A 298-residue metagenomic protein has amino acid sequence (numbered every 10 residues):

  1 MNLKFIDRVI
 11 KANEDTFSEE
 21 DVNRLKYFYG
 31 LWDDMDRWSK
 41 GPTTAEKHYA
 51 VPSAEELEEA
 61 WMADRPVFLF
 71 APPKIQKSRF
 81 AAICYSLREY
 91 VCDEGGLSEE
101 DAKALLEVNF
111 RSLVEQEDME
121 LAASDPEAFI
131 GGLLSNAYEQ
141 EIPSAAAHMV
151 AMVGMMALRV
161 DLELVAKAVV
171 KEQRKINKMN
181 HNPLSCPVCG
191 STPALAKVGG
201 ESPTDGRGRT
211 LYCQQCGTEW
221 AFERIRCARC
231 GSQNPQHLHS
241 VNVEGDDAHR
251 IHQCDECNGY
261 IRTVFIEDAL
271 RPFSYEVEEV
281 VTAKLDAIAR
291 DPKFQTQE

Functional and structural regions predicted by a protein language model:
R8-Q173: N-terminal alpha-helical interaction blocks
A166-I288: Cys/His-clustered metal-coordination modules, chiefly Zn-binding fingers
A289, K293-F294: Extended, helix-rich structural scaffolds rather than catalytic motifs
